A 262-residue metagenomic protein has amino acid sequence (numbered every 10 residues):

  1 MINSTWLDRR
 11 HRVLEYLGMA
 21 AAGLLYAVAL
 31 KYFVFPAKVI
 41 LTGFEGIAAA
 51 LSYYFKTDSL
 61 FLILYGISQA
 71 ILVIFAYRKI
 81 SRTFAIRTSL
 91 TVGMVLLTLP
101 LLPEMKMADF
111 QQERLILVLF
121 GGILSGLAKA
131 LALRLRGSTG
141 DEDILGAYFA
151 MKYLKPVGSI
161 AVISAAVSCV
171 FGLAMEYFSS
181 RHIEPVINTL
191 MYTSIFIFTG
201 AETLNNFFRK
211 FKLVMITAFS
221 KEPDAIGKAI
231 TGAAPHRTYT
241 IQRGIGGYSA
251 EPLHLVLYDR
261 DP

Functional and structural regions predicted by a protein language model:
M1-W6, F208-P262: Peripheral (non-transmembrane) domains and long loops of multi-pass membrane proteins
I2-D224: Core subunits and conserved enzymes of cellular information-processing and envelope-translocation systems across
